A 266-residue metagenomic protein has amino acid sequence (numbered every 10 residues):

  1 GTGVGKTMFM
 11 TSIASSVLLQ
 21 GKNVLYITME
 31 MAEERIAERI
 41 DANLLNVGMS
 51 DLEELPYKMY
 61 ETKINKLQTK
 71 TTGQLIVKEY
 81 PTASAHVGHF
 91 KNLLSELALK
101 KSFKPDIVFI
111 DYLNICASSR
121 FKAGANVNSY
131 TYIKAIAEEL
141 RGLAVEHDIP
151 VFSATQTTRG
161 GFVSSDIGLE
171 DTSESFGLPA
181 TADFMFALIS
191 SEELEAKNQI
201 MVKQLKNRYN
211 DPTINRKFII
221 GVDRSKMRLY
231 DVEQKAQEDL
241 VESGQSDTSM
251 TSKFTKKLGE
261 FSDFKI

Functional and structural regions predicted by a protein language model:
G1-T2, M29: P-loop (Walker A) phosphate-binding loop of NTP-binding proteins
G3, G88-P105, K122-G124, E139-H147 (+1 more regions): C-terminal regions of RecA-like/P-loop NTPase motor modules
K6: Conserved lysine of the Walker
S16-K104, T172, K217-F218: Cytosolic-facing regulatory segments adjacent to core modules
M49-P56, K78-S84, S118-K134, G161-E170: Flexible beta-alpha connector loops of hexameric P-loop NTPases
F109-I110, I149-Q156: Structural recognition of the conserved hydrophobic beta-strand(s) that form the central parallel beta-sheet of P-loop
I115-S118, A187: Residues immediately C-terminal
